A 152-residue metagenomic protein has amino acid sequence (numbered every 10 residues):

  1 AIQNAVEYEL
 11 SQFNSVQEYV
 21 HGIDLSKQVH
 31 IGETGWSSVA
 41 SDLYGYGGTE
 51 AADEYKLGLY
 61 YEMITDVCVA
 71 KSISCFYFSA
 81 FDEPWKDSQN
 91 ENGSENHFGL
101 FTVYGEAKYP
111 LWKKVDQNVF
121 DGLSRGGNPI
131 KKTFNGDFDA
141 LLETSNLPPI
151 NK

Functional and structural regions predicted by a protein language model:
A1-L43, I73: Glycoside hydrolase catalytic-domain groove-lining segments
D42-L57, E62-M63, V67-K152: Aromatic-rich peripheral "rim/lid" segments of glycoside hydrolase catalytic domains that contact and position glycan
